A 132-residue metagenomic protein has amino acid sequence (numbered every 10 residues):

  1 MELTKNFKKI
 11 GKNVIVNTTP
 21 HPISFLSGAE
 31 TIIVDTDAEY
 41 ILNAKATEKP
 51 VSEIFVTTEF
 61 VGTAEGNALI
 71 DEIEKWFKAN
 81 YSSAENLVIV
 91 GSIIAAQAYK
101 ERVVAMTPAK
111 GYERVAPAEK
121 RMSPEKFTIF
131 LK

Functional and structural regions predicted by a protein language model:
M1-K132: Intrinsically disordered, low-complexity segments enriched in small/polar residues
